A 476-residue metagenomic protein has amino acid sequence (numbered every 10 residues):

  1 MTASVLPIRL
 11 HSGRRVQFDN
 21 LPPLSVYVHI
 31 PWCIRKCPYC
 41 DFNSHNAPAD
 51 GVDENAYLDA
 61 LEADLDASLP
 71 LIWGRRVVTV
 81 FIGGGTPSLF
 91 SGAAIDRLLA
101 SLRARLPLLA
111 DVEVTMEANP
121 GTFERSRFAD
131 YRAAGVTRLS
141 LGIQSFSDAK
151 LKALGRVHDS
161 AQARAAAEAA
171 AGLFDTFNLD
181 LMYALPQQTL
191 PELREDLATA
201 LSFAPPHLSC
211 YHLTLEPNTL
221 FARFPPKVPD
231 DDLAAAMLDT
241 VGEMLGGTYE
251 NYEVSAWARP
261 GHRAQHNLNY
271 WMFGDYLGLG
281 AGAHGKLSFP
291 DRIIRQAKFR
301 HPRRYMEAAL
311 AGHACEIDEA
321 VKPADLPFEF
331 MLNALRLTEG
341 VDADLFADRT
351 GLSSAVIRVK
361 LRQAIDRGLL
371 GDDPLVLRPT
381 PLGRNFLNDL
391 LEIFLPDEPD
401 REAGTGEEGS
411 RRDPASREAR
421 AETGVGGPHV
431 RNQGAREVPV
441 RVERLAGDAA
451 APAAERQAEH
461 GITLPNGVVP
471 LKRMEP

Functional and structural regions predicted by a protein language model:
M1-N20, L61, Q265-D448, P452-P476: Radical SAM enzyme core and accessory elements
G13-S25, N43-L71, R75-L352, P399: C-terminal scaffold of the Radical SAM
H29-S44: Local cysteine-cluster metal-coordination motifs and their immediate loop/turn environment, predominantly Fe-S cluster
I30, A118, P379-T380: Hydrophobic residues in beta-strands and at strand termini
C33, D180, T380: Conserved acidic catalytic centers in enzymes
